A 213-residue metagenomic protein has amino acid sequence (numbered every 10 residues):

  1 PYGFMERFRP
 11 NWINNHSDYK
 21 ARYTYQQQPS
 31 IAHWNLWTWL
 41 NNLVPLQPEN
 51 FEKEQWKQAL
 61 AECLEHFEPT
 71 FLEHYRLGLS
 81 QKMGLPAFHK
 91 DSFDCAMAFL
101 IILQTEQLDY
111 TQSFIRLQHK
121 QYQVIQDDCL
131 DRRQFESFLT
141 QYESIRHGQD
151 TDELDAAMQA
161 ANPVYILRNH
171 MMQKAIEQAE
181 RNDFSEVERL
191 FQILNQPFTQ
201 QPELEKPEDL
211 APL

Functional and structural regions predicted by a protein language model:
P1-S17: Flexible glycine/proline-rich, aromatic-decorated loop/lid segments
Y19-L213: Regulatory N- and C-terminal appendages and interdomain linkers associated with kinase/kinase-like NTP transferase
